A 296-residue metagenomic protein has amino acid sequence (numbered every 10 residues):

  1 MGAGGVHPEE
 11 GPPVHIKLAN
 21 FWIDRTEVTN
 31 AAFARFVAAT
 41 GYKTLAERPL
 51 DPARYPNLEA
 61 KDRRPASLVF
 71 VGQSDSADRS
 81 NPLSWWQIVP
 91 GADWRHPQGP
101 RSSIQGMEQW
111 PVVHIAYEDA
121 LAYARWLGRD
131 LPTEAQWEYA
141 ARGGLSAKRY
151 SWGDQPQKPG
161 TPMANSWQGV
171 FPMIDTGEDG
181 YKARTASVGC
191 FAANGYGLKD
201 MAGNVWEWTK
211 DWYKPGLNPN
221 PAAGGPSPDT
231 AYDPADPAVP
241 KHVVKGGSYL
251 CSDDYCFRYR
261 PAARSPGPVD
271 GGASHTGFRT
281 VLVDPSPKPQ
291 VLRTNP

Functional and structural regions predicted by a protein language model:
G2-G5, P49-P261, S274, P289-P296: Functional-site microenvironments in short loops/helix caps that host divalent-cation chemistry
P8-G11: C-terminal, low-complexity/hydrophilic appendages and adjacent surface loops of extracellular/periplasmic anionic
H15-K17, W22, S187-G189: Generic structural detector for well-ordered beta-strands
F21, F36-L45, L127, S286-P287: Short capping motifs at secondary-structure boundaries
R25, N30-V37, A116-A122, E138: Short, solvent-exposed alpha-helical surface patches in non-cytosolic proteins
E27-K43, D93-R95, K210: K/E-rich alpha-helical interaction surfaces of small helical-bundle regulatory domains
S274-K288: Short, structured beta-strand segments at or near domain termini in extracellular proteins/domains
